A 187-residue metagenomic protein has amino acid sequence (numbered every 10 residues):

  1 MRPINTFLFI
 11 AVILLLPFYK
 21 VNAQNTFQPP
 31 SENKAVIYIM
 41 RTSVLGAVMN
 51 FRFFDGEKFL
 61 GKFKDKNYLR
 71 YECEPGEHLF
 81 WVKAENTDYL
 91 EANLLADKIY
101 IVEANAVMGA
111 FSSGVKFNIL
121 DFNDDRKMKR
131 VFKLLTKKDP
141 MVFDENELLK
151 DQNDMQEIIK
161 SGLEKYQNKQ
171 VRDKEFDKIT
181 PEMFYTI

Functional and structural regions predicted by a protein language model:
M1-T26: Bacterial Sec-dependent N-terminal signal peptides
A23-E77, W81-I187: Short loop/turn and low-complexity linker motifs enriched in small/turn-promoting residues
